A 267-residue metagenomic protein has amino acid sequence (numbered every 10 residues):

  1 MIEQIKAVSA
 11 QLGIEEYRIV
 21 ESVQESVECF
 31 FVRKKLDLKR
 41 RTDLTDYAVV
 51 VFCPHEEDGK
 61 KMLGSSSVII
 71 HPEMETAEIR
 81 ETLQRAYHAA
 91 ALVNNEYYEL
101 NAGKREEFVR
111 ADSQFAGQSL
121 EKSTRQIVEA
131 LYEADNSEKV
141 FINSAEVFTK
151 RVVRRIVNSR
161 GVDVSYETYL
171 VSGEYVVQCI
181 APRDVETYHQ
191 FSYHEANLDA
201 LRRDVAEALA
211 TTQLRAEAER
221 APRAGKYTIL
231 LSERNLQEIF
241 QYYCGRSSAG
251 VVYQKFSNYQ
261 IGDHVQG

Functional and structural regions predicted by a protein language model:
M1-E25, R40-V147, L198-A218, I261: Alpha/propeptide regions of enzymes that mature by internal proteolysis
V20-V32, G103-R105, E146-V152, R223-L236: A glycine-rich phosphate-binding loop feature that marks nucleotide/adenosyl-phosphate handling sites
Q24-S26, P54-E57, I180-P182, R234-L236: Short, glycine-/Ser/Thr-/acidic-enriched flexible segments
C29-K35, I156-S159: Short Pro/Gly-enriched beta-strand edge/turn motifs at strand-loop
C29-R33, K60-S67, Q241-Y242: Short, glycine/acidic-enriched capping/hinge loops at junctions between secondary-structure elements
D37-K39, D163: Outer-membrane beta-barrel proteins
T149-G267: Active-site-adjacent "lid" and substrate-binding segments of diverse enzymatic cores
